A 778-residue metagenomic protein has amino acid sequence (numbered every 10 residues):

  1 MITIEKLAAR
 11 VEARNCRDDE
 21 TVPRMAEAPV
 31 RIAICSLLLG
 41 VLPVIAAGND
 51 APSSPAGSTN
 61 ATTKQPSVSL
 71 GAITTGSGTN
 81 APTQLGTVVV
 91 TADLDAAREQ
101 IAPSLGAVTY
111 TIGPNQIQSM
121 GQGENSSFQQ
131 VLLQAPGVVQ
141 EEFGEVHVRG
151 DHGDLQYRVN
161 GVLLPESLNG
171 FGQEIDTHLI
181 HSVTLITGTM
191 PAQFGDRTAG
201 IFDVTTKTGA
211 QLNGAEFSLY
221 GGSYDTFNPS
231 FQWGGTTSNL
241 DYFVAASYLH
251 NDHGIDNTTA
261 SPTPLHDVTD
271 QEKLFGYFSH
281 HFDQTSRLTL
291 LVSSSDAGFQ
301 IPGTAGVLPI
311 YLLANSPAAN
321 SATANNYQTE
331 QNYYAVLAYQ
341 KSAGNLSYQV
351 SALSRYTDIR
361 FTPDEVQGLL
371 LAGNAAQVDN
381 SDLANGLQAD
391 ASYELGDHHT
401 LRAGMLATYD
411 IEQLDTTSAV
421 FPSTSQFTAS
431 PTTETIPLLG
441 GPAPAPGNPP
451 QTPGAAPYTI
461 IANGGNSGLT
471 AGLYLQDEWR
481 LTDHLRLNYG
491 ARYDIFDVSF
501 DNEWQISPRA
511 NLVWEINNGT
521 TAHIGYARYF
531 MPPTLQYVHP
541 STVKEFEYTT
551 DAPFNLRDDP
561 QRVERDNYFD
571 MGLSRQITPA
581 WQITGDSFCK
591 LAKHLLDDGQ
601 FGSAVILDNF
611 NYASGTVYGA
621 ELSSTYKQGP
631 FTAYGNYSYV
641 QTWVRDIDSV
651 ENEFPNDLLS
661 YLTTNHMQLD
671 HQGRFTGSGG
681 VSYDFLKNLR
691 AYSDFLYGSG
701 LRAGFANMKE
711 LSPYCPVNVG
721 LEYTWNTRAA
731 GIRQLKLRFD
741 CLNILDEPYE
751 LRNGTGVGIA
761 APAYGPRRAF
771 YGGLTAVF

Functional and structural regions predicted by a protein language model:
P55-S77, V89-D95, I101-G153, R158-P191 (+3 more regions): Periplasmic N-terminal accessory/gating domains of Gram-negative outer-membrane beta-barrel systems
F171, S182-M190, I201, T205-T236 (+3 more regions): Short strand-turn segments of transmembrane beta-barrel domains in outer membranes, especially the first one or two
G221-H250, S261-P302, Y327-S347, L395-G396: Transmembrane beta-barrel wall of Gram-negative outer-membrane proteins
N251-D256, L265-D267, T285-K341, Y356-S381: Flexible loop and strand-edge segments within Gram-negative outer membrane beta-barrel domains
G298-Q300, T304-I310, G519-Y568, S587-L607 (+4 more regions): Surface-exposed extracellular loop regions of Gram-negative outer-membrane beta-barrel proteins, predominantly
S342-A343, S347-P363, E515, Y537 (+6 more regions): Membrane-embedded beta-barrel scaffold of Gram-negative outer-membrane proteins
T482, T584-A592, F610-G704: Gram-negative outer-membrane beta-barrel transporters
N688, G700-R702, Y723-F778: C-terminal beta-signal and adjacent terminal beta-strands/loops of Gram-negative outer-membrane beta-barrel proteins
